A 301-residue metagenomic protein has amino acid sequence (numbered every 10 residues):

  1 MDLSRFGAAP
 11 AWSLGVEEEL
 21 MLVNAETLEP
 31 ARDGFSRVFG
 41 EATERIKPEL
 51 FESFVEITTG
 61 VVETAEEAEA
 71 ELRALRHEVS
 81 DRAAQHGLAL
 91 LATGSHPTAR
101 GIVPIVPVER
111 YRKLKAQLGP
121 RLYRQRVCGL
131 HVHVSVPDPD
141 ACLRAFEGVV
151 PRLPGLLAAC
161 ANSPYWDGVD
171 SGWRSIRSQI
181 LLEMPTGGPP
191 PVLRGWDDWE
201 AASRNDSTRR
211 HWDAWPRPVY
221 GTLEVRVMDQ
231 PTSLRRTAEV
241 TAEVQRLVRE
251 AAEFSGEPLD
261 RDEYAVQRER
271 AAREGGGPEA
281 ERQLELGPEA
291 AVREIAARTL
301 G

Functional and structural regions predicted by a protein language model:
M1-L88, R110, L114, I180-G301: C-terminal accessory/tail domains of diverse enzymes
D33-G34, I102-V106: Short acidic, glycine/serine/threonine-rich loops at helix termini
G87-P104: Short, glycine/charge-rich beta-strand/loop segments that flank catalytic centers and engage negatively charged groups
T93, P97, E109-L130, V134-P190: Metal-dependent DNA replication initiation modules
